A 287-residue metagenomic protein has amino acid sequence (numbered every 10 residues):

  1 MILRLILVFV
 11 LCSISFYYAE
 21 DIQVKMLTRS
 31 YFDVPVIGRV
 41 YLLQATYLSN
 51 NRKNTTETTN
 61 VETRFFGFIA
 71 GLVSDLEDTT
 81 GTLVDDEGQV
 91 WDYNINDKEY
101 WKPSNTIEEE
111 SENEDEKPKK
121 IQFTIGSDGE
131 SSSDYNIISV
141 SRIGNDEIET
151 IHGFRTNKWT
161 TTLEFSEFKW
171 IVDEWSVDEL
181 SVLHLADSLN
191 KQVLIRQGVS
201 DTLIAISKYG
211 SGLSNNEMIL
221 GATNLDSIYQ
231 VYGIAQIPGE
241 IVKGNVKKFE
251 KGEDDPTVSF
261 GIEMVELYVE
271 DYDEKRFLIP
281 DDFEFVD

Functional and structural regions predicted by a protein language model:
I2-S13: Sec-dependent N-terminal signal peptides
I14-A19: Sec/Tat signal peptide C-region and signal peptidase I cleavage site
E20-D287: Extended soluble regions of mature proteins
